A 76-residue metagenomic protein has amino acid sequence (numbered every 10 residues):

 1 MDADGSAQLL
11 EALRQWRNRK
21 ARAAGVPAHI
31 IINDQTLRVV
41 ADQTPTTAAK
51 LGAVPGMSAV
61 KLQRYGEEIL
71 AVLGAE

Functional and structural regions predicted by a protein language model:
M1-E76: Accessory DNA-binding and partner-docking regions appended to nucleic-acid-acting proteins, especially the terminal
